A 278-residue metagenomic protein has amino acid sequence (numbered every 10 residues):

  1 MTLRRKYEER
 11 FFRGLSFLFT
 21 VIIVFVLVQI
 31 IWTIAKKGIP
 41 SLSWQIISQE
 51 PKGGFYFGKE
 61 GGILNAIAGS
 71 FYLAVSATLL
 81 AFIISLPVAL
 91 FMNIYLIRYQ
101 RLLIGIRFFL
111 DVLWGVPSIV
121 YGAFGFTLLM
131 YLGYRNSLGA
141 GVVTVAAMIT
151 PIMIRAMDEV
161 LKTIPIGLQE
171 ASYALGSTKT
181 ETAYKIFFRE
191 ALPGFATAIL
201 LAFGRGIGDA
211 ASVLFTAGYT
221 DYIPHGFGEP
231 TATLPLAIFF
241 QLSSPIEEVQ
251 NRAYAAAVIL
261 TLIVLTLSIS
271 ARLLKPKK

Functional and structural regions predicted by a protein language model:
M1-I22, A271-K278: Transmembrane alpha-helical segments of polytopic membrane transport and secretion proteins
L3-R10, G14, A35-L79, Y99-Q100 (+1 more regions): Periplasmic/extracellular loop-to-transmembrane helix junction in inner-membrane transport proteins
A77-L110, F126, A271-P276: Transmembrane-helix boundary motif in ABC transporter permease subunits
D111-A146: Generic hydrophobic transmembrane alpha-helix motif, especially the helices
P117, L175-G176, R189: Glycine/proline-centered hinge or cleavage motifs at structural transition points of membrane proteins
D158, K162, Y173, L200 (+1 more regions): C-terminal transmembrane helix and the adjacent membrane-cytosol boundary/short C-terminal tail of inner/organellar
K179-F215: Transmembrane alpha-helices
V213-T261: Interhelical loop and adjacent transmembrane-helix boundary motif in polytopic membrane transport permeases
